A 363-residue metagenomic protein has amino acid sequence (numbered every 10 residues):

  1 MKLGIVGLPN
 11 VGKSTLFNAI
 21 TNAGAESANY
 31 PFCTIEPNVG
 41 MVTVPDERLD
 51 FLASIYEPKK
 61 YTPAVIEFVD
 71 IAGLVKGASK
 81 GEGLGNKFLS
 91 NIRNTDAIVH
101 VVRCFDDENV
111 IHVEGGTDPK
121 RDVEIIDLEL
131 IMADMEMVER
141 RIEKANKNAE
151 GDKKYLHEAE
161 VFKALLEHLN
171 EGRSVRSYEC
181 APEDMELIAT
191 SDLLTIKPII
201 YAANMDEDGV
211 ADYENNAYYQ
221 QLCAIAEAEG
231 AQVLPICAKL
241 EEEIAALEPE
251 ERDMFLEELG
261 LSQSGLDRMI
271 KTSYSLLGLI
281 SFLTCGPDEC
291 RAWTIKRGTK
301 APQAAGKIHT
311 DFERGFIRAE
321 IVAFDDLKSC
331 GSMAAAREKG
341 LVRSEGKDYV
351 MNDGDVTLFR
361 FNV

Functional and structural regions predicted by a protein language model:
M1-I111, D127, E139-R140: Conserved G1/Walker A P-loop phosphate-binding module
K2-V6, V11, F17, K144-V350 (+2 more regions): C-terminal-of-GTPase-core extension/linker across diverse P-loop GTPases
A23-P31, N38-G40, R48-F51, K80 (+8 more regions): Glycine-rich, flexible loop/turn motifs
F32, D46-L49, T62-F68, E82-D96 (+9 more regions): Amphipathic alpha-helical transducer elements in NTP-driven molecular machines
G40-P45, A72-E82, R93-Y155, H168-A181 (+2 more regions): Conserved Switch II/interswitch segment of TRAFAC-class P-loop GTPases
I92, M351-N352: Short, well-ordered loop/turn sites that connect or cap secondary structure elements
